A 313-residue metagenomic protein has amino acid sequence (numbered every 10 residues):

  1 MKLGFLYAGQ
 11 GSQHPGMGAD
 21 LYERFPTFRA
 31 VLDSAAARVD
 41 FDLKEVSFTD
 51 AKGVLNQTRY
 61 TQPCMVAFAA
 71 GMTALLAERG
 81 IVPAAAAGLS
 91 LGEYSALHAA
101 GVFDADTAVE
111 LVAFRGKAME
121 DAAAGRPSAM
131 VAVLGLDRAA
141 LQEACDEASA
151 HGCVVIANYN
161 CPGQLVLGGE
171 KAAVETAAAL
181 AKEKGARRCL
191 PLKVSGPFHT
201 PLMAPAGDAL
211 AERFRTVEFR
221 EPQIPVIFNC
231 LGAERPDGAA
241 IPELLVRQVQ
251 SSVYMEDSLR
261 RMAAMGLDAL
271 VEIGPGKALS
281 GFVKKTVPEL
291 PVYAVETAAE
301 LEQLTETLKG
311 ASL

Functional and structural regions predicted by a protein language model:
M1-L141, L192, A269-A299: FabD-like malonyl-/acyl-CoA
Q10-S12, A37-V39, A100-S251: Alpha/beta catalytic cores of group-transfer enzymes, especially the acyltransferase/condensing modules of polyketide
A77, K182, R260-G266: Non-catalytic positions within long, well-ordered alpha-helices that form the structural scaffold/packing of enzyme
I227, V246, L259-A263, S280 (+2 more regions): Generic hydrophobic alpha-helical scaffold/packing signal
L231, P291-L313: Short, flexible loop segments at boundaries between secondary-structure elements
Y254-M255: Amphipathic coiled-coil/heptad-repeat helices and related helical stalk/stem segments that mediate oligomerization
